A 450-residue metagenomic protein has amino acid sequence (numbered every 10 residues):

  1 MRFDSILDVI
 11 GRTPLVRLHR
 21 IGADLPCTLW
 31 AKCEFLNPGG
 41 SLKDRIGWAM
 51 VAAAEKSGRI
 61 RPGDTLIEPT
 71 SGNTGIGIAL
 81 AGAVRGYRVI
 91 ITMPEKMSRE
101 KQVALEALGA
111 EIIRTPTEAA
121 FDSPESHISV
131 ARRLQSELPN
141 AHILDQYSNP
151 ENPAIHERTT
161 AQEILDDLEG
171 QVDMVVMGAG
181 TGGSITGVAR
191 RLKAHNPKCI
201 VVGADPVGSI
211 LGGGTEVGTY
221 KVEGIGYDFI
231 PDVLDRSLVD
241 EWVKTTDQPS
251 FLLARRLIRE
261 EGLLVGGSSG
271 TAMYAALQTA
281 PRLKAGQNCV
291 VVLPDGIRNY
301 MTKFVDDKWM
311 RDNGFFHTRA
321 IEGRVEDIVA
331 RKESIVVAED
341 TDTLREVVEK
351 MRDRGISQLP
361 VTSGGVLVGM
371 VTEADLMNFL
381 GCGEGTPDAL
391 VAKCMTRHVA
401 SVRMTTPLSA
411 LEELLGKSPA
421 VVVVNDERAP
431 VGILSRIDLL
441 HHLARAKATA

Functional and structural regions predicted by a protein language model:
M1-R324: PLP-dependent amino-acid enzyme catalytic core
M50, M93, V329-R331, M351 (+3 more regions): Methionine-biased hydrophobic packing positions in alpha-helices, especially within tandem helical repeat solenoids
G82, L105, I164, G262 (+7 more regions): Terminal peptide-recognition signature
S237-L238, A320-I335, D388-V399: Bateman (tandem CBS) regulatory domains
K284, A320-N378, C382: Conserved small-residue-rich
V337-G355, V361-S363, L380, A400-P419 (+2 more regions): The conserved cystathionine-beta-synthase
L367-M370, L408, P430-I433: Glycine-rich acetyl-CoA-binding "A-motif" of GNAT/NAT acetyltransferases
